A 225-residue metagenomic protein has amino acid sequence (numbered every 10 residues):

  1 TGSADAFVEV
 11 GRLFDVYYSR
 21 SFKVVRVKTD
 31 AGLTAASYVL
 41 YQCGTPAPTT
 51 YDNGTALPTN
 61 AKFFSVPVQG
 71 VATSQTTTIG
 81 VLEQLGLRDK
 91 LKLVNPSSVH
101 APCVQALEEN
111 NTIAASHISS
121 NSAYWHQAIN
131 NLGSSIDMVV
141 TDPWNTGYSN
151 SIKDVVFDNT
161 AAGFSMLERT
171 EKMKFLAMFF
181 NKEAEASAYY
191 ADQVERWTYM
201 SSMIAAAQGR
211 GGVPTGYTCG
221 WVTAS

Functional and structural regions predicted by a protein language model:
T1-S225: N-terminal ligand-binding lobe of clamshell/alpha-beta domains
